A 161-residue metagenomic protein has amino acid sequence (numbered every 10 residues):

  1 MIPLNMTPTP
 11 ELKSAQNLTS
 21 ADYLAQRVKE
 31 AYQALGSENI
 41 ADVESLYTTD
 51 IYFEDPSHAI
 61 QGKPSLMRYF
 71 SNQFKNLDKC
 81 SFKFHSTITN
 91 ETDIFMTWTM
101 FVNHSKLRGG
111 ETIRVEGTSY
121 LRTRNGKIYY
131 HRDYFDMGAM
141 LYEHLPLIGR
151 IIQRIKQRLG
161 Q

Functional and structural regions predicted by a protein language model:
M1-A41, S45: Short, low-complexity N-terminal intrinsically disordered segments enriched in polar/charged residues
I2-S14, K75-S81, T87-Q161: A beta-strand edge to alpha-helix "cap/lid" segment located at domain peripheries
Y23, S65, I113: Soluble or luminal CAZymes and related metallo-dependent hydrolases
V28, Y32, Y47, L66 (+3 more regions): Hydrophobic alpha-helical core bundles mediating ligand binding, dimerization, or RNAP-core interactions
I40-T92: A solvent-exposed, acidic/Ser-Thr-rich amphipathic alpha-helical stretch
